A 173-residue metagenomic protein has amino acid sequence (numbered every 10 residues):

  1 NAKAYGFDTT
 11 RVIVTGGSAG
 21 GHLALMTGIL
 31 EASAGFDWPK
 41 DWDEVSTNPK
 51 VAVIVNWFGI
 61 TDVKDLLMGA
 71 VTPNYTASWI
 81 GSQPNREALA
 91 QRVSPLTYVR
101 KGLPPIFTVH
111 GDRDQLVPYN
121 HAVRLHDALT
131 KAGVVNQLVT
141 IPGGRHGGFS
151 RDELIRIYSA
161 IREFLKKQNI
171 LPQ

Functional and structural regions predicted by a protein language model:
N1-Q173: Alpha/beta-hydrolase superfamily serine-hydrolase fold, recognizing
